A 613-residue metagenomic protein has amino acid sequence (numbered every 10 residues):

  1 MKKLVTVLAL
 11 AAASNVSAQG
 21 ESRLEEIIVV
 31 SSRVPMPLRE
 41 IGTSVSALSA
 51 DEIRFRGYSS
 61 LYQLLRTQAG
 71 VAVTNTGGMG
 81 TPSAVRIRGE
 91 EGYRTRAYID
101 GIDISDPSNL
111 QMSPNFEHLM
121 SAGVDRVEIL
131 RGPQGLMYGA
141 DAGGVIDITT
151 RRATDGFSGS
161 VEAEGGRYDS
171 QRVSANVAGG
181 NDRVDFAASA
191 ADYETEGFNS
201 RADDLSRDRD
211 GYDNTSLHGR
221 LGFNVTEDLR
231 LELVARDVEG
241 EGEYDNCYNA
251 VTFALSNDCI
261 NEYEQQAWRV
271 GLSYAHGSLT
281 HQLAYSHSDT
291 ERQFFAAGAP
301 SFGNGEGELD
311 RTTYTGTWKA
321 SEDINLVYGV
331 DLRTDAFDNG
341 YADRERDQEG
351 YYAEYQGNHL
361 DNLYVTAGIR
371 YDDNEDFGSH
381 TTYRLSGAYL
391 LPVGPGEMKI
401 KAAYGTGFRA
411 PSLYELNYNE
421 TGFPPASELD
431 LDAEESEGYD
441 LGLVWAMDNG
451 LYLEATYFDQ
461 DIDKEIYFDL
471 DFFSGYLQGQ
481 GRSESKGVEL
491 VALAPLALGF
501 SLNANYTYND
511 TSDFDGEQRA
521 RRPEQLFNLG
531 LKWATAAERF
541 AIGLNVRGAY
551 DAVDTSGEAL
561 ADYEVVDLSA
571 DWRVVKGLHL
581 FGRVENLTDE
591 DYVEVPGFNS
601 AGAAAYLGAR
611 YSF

Functional and structural regions predicted by a protein language model:
L4-V7, A178-G179, S189, T215 (+3 more regions): Conserved C-terminal beta-signal and adjacent last beta-strands/turns of outer-membrane beta-barrel proteins
L61-L64, S83-R86, T95-Y98, P114-L119 (+3 more regions): N-terminal periplasmic accessory domains that precede and gate Gram-negative outer-membrane beta-barrel machines
Y62, R66-D103, D125: Extracytoplasmic beta-strand/coil segments of soluble accessory domains associated with Gram-negative outer-membrane
D103-R131, E428-D430: Short acidic/polar hinge/loop motifs at secondary-structure boundaries that mediate gating or recognition
V145-T149, A153-F157, E164-Y168, N176-Y263: Periplasmic-side early beta-strands and strand-to-turn transitions of outer-membrane beta-barrels
F223-T226, R236, S273, K319-V327 (+5 more regions): Structural signature of Gram-negative outer-membrane beta-barrels, strongest in the C-terminal barrel of TonB-dependent
A250-A275, G305-E308, R344, K399 (+5 more regions): Outer-membrane beta-barrel signature, preferentially recognizing the C-terminal barrel domain of Gram-negative
V327, N358-V365, L453, F458-D461 (+5 more regions): Gram-negative outer-membrane beta-barrel transporters
